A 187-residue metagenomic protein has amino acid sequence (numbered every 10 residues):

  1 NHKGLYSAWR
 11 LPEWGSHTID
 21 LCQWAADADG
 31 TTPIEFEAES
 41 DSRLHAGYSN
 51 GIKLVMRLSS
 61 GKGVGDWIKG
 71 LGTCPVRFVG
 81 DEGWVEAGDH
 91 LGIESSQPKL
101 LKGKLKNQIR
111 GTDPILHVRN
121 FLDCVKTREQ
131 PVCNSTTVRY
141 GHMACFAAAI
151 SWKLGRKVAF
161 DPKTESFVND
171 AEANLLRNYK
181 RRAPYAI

Functional and structural regions predicted by a protein language model:
N1-I34, M56, V64, K69 (+4 more regions): Predominantly a Rossmann-like dinucleotide-binding segment in NAD(P)-dependent oxidoreductases
N1-L5, K99-G103, F121-E129: Short glycine/proline-rich turn/loop motifs
W9-Q23, I115-R119, T136-F146: A structural signal for well-ordered alpha-helical segments within the folded catalytic domains of diverse enzymes
L21-D27, N120-C124, I150: Residue-level signal for well-ordered alpha-helical scaffold segments within enzymatic catalytic domains
A26-A28, G47-N50: Long hydrophobic segments that form regular secondary structure
I34-E39, D161: Beta-strand segments within the central parallel beta-sheet cores of soluble alpha/beta enzyme folds
A38-S42, S49-L116: NAD(P)-dinucleotide binding in Rossmann-like oxidoreductases
G47-S49, D123-I187: C-terminal helix-rich "cap/oligomerization" subdomain common to oxidoreductases
